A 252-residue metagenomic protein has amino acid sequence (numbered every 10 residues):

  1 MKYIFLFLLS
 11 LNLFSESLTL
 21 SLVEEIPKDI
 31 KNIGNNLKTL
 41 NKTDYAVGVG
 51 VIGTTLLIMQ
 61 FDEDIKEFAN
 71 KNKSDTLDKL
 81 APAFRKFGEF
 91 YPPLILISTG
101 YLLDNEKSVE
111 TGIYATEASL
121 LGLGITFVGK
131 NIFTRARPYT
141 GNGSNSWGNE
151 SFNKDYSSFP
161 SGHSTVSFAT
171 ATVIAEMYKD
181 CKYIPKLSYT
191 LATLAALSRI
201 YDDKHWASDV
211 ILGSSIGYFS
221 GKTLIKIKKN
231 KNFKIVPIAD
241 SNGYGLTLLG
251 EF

Functional and structural regions predicted by a protein language model:
M1-I4, F84, D203: Positively charged n-region of N-terminal signal peptides that target proteins for export
Y3-L13: Sec-dependent N-terminal signal peptides
S15-L96, N131-E150: N-terminal transmembrane-helix/juxtamembrane module of multi-pass inner/ER membrane proteins
L37-L40, T55, T111-E117, D155-P160 (+1 more regions): Second-shell loop/turn segments in exported
G48, D104-I125, P185: Interfacial segments of alpha-helical transmembrane regions
T54, I58, L121-T126, K130 (+2 more regions): Alpha-helical transmembrane segments of multipass membrane proteins
L77, E106-A115, I132-N145, S151 (+1 more regions): Outer-membrane pore/translocation modules
G141-E251: Membrane-embedded catalytic cores of phosphoryl/pyrophosphoryl-handling enzymes
